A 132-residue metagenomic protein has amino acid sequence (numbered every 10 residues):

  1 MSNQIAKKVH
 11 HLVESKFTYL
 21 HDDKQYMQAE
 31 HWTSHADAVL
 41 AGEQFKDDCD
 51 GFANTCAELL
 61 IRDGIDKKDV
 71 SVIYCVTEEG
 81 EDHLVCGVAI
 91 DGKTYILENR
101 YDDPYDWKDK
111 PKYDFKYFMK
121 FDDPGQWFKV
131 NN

Functional and structural regions predicted by a protein language model:
M1-N132: A structural boundary/capping signal
